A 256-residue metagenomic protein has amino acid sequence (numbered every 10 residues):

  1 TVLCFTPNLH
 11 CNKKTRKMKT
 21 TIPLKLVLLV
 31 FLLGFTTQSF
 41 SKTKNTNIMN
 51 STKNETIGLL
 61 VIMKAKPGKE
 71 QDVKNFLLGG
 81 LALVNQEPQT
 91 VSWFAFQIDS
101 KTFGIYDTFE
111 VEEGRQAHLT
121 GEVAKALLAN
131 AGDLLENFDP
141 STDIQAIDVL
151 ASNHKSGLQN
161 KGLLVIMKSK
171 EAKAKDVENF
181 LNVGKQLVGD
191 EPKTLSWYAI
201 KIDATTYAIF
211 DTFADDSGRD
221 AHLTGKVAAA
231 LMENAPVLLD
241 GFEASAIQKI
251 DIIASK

Functional and structural regions predicted by a protein language model:
T1-M49: Bacterial Sec-dependent N-terminal signal peptides
S41-G58, V91-F103, L128-K170, L195-Y207 (+1 more regions): Glycine-rich beta-strand-turn "strand-cap" elements at beta-sheet edges
I62-K64, Y106-T108, K168, F210-T212: Short hydrophobic/aromatic beta-strand micro-patches that form the beta-sheet surface supporting nucleotide- or nucleic
K64-K74, K168-E178: Short, surface-exposed ligand-recognition loops at beta-strand->loop->(often short) alpha-helix junctions that present
K66-G68, I98, E110-E112, K170-A172 (+2 more regions): Short coil/turn motifs at secondary-structure junctions
G79-A95, T108-I144, Q186-L195, T212-I247: An amphipathic, aromatic/His-enriched active-site/gating alpha helix that lines ligand/cofactor pockets
